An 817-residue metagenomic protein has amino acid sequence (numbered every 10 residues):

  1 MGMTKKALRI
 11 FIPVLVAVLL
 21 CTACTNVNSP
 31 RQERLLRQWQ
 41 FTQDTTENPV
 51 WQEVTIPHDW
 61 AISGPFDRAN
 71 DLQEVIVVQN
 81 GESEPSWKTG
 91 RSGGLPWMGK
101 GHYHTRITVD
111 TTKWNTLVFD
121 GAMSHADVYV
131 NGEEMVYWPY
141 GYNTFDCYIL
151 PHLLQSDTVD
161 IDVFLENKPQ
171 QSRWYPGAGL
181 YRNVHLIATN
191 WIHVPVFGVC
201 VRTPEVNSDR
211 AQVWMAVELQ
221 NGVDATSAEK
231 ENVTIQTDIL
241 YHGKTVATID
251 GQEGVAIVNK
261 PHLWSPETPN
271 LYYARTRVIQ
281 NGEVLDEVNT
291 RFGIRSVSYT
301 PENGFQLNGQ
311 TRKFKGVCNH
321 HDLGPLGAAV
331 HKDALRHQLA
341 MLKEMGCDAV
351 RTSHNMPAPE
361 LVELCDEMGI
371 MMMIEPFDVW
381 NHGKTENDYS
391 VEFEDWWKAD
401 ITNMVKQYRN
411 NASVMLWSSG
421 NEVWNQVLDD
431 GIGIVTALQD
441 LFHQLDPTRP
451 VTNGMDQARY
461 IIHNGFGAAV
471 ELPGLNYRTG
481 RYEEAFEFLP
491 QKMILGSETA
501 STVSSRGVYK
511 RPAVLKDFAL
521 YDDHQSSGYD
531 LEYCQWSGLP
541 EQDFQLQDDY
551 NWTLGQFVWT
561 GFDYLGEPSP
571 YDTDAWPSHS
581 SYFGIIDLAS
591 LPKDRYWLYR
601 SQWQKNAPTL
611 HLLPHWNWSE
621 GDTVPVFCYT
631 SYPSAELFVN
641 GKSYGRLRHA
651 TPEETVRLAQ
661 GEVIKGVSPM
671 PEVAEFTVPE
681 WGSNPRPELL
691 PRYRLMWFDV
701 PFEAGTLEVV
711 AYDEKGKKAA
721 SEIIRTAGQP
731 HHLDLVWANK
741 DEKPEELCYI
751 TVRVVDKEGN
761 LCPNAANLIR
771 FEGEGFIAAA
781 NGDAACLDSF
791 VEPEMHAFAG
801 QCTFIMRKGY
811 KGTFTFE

Functional and structural regions predicted by a protein language model:
T22-A23: C-terminal motif of bacterial Sec signal peptides marking the signal peptidase cleavage site
V27-N115, Q171, G177-L180, I192 (+3 more regions): Extended carbohydrate-recognition surfaces in non-catalytic/accessory domains of CAZymes and lectin-like proteins
R31-E33, G93-F197, G222-V223, H242-V246 (+5 more regions): Accessory beta-strand-rich segments of carbohydrate-active enzymes
E33, D59-R68, E74, E84 (+5 more regions): Extended substrate-binding grooves/exosites of carbohydrate-active enzymes
L154-S156, A216-T300, W697-D699, E703-G705 (+2 more regions): Extended acidic/polar, glycine-enriched regions that form or flank non-catalytic beta-rich accessory modules
M215-L219, R277, C628-T630, V710-A711 (+2 more regions): Beta-strand-rich structural segments
A228-T237, E267-Y272, L637-A650, L658-E675 (+3 more regions): Short flexible loop/turn segments that cap and initiate beta-strands
Y299, A607-P625, S631-E636, A719-Y749 (+2 more regions): Short S/T/G/P-enriched beta-strand
